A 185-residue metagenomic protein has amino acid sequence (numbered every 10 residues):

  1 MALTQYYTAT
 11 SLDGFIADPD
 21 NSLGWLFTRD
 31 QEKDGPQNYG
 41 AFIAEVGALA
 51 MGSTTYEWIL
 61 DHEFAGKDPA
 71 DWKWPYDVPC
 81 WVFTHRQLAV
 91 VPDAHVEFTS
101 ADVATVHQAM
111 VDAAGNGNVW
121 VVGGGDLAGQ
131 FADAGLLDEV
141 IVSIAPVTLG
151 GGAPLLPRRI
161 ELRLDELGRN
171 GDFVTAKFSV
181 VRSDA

Functional and structural regions predicted by a protein language model:
M1-A185: Enzymes that bind and transform nitrogen-containing heteroaromatic metabolites
